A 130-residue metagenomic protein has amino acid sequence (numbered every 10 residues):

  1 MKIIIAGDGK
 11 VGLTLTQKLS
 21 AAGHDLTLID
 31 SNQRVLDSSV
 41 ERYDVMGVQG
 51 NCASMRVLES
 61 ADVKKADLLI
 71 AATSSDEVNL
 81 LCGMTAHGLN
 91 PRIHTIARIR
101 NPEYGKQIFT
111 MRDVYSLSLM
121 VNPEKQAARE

Functional and structural regions predicted by a protein language model:
M1-E130: Cytosolic regulatory regions of ion transport systems
